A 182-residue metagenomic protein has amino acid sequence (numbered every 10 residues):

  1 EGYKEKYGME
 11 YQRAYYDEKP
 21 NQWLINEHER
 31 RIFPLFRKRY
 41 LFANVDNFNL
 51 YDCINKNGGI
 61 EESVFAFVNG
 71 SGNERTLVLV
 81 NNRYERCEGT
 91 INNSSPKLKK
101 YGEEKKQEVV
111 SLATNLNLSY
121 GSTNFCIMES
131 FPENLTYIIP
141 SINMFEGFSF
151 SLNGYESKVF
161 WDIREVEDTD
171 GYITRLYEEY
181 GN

Functional and structural regions predicted by a protein language model:
E1-N182: Carbohydrate-interacting/catalytic domains
